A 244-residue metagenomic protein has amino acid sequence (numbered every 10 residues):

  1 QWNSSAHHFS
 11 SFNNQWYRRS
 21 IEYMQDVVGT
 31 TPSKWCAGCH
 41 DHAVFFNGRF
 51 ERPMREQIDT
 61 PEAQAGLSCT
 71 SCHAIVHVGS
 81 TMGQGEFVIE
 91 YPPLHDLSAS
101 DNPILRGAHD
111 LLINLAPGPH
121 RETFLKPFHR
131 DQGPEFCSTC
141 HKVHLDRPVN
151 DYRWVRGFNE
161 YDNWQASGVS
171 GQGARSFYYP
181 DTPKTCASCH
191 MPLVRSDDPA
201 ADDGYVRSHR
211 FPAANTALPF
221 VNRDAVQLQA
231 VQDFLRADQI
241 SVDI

Functional and structural regions predicted by a protein language model:
N3-V27, E51-I244: Primarily the internal scaffold of c-type cytochrome electron-transfer domains, especially repeated/multiheme c-type
S33: Aromatic-lined, polymer-binding surfaces characteristic of secreted/periplasmic polysaccharide-degrading enzymes
C36-H40, H190: Extended, loop-rich substrate-binding clefts of extracytoplasmic carbohydrate-active enzymes
H42-R49: Conserved, well-structured interaction surfaces
